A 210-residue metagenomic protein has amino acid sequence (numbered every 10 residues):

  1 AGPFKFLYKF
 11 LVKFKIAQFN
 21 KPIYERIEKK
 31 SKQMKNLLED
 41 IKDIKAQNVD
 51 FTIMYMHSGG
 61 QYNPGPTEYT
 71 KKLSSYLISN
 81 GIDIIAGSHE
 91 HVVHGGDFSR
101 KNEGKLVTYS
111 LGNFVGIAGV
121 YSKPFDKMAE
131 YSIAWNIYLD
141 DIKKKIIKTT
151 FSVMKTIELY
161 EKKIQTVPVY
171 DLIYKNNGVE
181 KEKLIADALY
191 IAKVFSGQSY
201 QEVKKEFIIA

Functional and structural regions predicted by a protein language model:
A1-A210: Acidic, metal/ion-coordinating pockets
